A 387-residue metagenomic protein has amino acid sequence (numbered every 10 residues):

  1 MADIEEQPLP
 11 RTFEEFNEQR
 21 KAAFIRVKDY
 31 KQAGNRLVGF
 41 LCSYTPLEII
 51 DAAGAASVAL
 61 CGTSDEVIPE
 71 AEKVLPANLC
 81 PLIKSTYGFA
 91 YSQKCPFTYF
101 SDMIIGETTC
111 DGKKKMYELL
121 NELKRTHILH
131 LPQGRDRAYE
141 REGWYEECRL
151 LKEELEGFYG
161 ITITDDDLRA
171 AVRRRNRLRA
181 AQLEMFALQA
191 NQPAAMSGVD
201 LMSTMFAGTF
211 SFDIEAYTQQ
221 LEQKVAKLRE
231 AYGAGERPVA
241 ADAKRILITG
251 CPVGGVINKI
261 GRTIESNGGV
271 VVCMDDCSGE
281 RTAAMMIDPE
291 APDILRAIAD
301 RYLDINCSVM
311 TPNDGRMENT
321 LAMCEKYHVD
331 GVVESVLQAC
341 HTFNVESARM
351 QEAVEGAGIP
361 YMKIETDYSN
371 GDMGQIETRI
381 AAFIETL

Functional and structural regions predicted by a protein language model:
A2-D3, A348-L387: Peripheral docking tails and interdomain loops at the edges of cofactor- or intermediate-handling domains
A2-R36, R149, E153-V271, D275-M286: A charged, amphipathic alpha-helical module
Q32, I49-T63, E70-A71, C251-P312 (+1 more regions): Redox- and metal-dependent alpha/beta enzyme cores, enriched for Fe-S-associated oxidoreductases and cofactor-handling
L37-Y91, D102, T109, M116-Y117: An N-terminal, globular interaction/scaffold subdomain
L41, L247-T249, S335: Short hydrophobic segments within beta-strands
G88-G157: Acidic/His-rich segments in extracytoplasmic proteins that coordinate ligands and/or metal ions
A90, T311-H328, V345-E346: A short, acidic, amphipathic alpha-helical segment used as a generic capping/interface helix at domain edges
S101, C324, H328-V333: Proline-aspartate-enriched helix->loop->beta-strand connector
